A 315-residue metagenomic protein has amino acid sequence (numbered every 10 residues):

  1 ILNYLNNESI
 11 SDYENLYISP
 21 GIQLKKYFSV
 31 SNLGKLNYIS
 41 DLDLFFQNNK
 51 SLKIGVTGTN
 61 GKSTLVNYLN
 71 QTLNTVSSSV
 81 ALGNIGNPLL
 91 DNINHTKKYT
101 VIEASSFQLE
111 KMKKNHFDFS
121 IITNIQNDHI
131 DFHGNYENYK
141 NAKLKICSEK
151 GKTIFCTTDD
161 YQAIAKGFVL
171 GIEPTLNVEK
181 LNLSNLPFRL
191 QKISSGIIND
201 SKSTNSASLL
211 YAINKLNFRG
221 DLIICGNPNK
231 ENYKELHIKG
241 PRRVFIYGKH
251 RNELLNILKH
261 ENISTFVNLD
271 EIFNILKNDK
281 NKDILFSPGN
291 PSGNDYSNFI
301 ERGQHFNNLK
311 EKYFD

Functional and structural regions predicted by a protein language model:
I1-G55, N256-L258, F266-N278: Short, basic phosphate-binding NTP loop
L16, V56, N84, T123 (+7 more regions): Residue-level signal for inorganic ion chemistry
P20-Q23, G61, S106-Q108, N127-D128 (+4 more regions): Short glycine-rich anion-binding loops that position phosphate/pyrophosphate groups of nucleotides and phosphorylated
D41-I85: Walker A (P-loop) phosphate-binding motif
S79, D160-R243: Nucleotide phosphate-binding/pyrophosphate-handling subdomain across enzymes that bind or process nucleotide phosphates
G83, E103, I122-N124, F155-T157 (+2 more regions): Short beta-strands and strand-loop turn motifs
H95-D159, N294-F299: Flexible active-site lid/hinge loop adjacent to a nucleotide/diphosphate and Mg2+-phosphate binding pocket
E231-D283: C-terminal helical cap/extension that packs against the catalytic core of soluble nucleotide-cofactor enzymes
